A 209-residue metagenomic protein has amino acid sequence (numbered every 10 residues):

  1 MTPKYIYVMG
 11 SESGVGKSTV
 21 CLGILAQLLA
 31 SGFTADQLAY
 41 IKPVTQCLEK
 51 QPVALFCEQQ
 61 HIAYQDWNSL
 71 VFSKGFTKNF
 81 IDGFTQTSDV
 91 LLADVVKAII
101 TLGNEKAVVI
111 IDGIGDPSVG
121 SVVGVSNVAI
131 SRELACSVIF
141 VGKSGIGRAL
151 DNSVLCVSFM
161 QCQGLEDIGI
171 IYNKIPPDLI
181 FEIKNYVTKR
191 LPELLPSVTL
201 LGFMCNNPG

Functional and structural regions predicted by a protein language model:
M1-G209: Flexible phosphate-sensing "switch/lid" loops adjacent to ATP/NTP-binding sites across phosphate-transfer
